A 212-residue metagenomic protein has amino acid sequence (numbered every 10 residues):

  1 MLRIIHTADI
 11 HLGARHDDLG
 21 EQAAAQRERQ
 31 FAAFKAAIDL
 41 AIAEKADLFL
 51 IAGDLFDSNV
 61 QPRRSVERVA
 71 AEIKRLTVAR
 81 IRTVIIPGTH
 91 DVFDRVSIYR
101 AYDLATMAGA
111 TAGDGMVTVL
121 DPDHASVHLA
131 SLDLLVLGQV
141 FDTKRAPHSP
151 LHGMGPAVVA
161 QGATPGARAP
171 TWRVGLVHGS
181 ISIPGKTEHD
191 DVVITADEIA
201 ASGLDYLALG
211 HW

Functional and structural regions predicted by a protein language model:
M1-E67, T164: N-terminal active-site segment of His-dependent metallophosphoesterases
L48, N59-W212: His/Asp/Glu-rich metal-coordinating catalytic cores of metallo-dependent phosphodiesterases/hydrolases acting on
